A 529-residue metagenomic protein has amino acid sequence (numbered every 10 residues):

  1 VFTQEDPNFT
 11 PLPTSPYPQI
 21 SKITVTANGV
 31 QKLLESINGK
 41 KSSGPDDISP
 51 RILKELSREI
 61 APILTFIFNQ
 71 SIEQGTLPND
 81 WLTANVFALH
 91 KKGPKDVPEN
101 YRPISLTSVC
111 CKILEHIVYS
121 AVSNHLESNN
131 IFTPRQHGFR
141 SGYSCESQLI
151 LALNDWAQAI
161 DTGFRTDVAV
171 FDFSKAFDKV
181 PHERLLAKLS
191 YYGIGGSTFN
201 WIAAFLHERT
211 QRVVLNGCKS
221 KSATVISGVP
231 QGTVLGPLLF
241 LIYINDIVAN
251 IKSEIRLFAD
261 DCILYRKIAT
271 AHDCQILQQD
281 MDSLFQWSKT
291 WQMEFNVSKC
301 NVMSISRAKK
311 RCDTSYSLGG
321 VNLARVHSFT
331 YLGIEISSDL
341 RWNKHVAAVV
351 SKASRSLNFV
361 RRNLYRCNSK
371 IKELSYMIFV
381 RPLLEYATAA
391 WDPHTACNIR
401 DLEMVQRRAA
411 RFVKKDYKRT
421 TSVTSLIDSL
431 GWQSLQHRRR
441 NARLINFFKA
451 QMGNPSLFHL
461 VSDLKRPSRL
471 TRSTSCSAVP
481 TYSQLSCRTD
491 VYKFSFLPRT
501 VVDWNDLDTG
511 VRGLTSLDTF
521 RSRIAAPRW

Functional and structural regions predicted by a protein language model:
V1-N100, S105, I113, K219 (+4 more regions): Surface-exposed loop/turn segments and immediately adjacent short secondary-structure elements within folded domains
T3-K32, T76, W81-N85, N124-F171 (+4 more regions): Active-site-proximal segment of RNA-dependent polymerases
I20, Q279, E294-H327: Short, conserved micro-motifs composed of acidic
K40-I48, V97-L106, S147-S190: Conserved catalytic palm subdomain of right-hand nucleotidyl-transferase polymerases, strongest for RNA-directed enzymes
V118-Q136, D161, P237-Y265, C367: Active-site palm subdomain of RNA-directed nucleic acid polymerases
F173-L257, K267: Conserved polymerase palm-domain catalytic core
K175-Y192, C262-K289, R307, P393: Catalytic palm subdomain of template-directed nucleic-acid polymerases, centered on the conserved carboxylate motif
K252, V321-A390: Basic, alpha-helical interaction scaffolds
